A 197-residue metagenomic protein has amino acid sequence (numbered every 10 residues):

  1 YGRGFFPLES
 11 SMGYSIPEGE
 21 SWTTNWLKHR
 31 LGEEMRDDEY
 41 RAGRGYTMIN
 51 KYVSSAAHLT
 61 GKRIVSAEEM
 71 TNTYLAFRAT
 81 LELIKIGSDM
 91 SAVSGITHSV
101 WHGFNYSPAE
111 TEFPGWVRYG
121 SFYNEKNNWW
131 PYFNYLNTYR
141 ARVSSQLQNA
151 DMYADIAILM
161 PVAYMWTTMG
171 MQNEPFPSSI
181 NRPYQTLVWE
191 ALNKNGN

Functional and structural regions predicted by a protein language model:
Y1-P17, S21-N197: Carbohydrate-binding surfaces of carbohydrate-active enzymes
